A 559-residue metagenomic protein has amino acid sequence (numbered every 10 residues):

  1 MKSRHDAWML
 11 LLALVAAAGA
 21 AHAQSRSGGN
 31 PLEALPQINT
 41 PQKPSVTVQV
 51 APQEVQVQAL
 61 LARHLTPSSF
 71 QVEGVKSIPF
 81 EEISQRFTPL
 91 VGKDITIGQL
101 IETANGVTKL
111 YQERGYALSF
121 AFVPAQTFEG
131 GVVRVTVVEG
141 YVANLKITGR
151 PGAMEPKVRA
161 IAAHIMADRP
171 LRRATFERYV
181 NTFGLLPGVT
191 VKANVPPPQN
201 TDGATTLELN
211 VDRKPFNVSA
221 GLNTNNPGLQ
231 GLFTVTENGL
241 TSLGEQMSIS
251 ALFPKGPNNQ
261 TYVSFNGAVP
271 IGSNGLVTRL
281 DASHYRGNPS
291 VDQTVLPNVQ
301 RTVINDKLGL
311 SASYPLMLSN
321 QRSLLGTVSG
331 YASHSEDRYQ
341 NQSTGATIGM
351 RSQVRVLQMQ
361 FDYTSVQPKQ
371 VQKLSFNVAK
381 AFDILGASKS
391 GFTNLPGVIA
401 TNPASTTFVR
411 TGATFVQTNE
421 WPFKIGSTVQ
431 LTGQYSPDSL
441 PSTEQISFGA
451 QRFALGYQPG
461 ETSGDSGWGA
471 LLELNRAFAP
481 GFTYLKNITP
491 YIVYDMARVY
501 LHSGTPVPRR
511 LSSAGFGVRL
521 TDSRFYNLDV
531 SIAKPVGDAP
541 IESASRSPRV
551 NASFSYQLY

Functional and structural regions predicted by a protein language model:
Q24-G228, S250-F265, V409, Q430-T432: Periplasmic polypeptide-binding modules associated with outer-membrane biogenesis and secretion
V138, N210-D212, T236-N238, N266-P270 (+8 more regions): Transmembrane beta-barrel domains of outer membrane proteins
K146, K192, S219, Q246-S250 (+10 more regions): Residue-level detector of the transmembrane beta-barrel scaffold of outer-membrane proteins
V191, F216-V218, L240-M247, G272-R279 (+7 more regions): Repeated loop/turn-to-beta-strand initiation elements of outer-membrane beta-barrel proteins
G203, P227-G231, N259-V263, I304-L308 (+5 more regions): Residues that define the transmembrane beta-barrel architecture of outer-membrane proteins
K214-N225, F233, G244-K255, V263-F265 (+4 more regions): Transmembrane beta-strand segments that form the barrel wall of outer-membrane beta-barrel proteins
P270, G275-S442, Y500: Transmembrane beta-strand segments of outer-membrane beta-barrel domains in Gram-negative and organellar OMPs
N394-Y559: C-terminal transmembrane beta-barrel domains of outer membrane proteins
